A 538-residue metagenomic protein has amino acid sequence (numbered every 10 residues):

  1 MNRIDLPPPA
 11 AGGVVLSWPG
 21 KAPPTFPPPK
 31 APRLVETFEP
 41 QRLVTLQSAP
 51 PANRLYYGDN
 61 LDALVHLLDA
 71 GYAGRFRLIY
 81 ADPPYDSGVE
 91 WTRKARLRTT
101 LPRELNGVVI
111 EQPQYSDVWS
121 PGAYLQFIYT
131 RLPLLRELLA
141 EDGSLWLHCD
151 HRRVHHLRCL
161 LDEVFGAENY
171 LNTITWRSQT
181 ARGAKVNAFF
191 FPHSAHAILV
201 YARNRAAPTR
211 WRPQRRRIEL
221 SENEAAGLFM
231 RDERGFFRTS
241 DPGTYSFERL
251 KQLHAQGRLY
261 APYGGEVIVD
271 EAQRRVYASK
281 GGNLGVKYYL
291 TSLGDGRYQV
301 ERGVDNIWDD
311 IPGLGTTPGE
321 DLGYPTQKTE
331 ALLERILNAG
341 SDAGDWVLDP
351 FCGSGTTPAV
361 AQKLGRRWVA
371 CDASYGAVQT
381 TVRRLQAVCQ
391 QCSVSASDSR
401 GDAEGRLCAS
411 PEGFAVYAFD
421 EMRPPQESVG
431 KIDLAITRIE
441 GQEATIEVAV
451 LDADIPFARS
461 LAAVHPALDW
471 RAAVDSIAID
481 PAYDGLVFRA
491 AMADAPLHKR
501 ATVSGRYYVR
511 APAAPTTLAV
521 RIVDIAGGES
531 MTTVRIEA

Functional and structural regions predicted by a protein language model:
M1-T37, Q41-S48, A52, D69-A73 (+7 more regions): Accessory, often C-terminal, charged low-complexity segments
R54-L55, L314-W346, C352: Glycine-rich adenosyl-nucleotide cofactor-binding module
Y56-G74: Conserved RecA-like ASCE ATPase "motif II neighborhood" in helicase/translocase motors
D59, C371-A373: Conserved acidic E/D residue at the C-terminus of a beta-strand in Rossmann-like folds
G71-Y72, L132, L138-A140, F165 (+1 more regions): A generic alpha-to-beta junction signature in SAM-dependent methyltransferases
G74-R93, L161, V347-A361, A370-C371 (+3 more regions): Conserved proline-anchored active-site loop of SAM-dependent methyltransferases that bridges a beta-strand
P84-F127, D142: Mobile active-site "lid"/loop adjacent to the S-adenosyl-L-methionine
L134, L139-L145, A343-G344, L364: Short glycine-dipeptide loop
